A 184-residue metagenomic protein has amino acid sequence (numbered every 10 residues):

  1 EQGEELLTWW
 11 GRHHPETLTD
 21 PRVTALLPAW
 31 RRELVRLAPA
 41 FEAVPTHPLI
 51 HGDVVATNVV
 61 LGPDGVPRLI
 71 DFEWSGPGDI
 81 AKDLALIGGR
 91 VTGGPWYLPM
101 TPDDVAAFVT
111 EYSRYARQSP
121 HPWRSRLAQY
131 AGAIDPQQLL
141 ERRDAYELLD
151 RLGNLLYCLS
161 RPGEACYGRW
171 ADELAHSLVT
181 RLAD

Functional and structural regions predicted by a protein language model:
E1-G52, P63, L174: An alpha-helical support segment within catalytic cores of ATP-dependent transferases
E16, R22-A25, A29, A133 (+2 more regions): ATP/Mg2+ or Mg2+-diphosphate-binding catalytic cores that bind nucleotide phosphates or diphosphates via glycine-rich
H47-L49, P67-L69, D79: Hydrophobic "anchor" residues on beta-strands that sit immediately upstream of conserved functional sites
D53, D71: Conserved catalytic-loop position in the HRD/HxD motif
N58-L69: Conserved protein kinase catalytic/activation segment
V59, P77-D79: Conserved protein kinase catalytic core
K82-Y130, E147-A165: Active-site activation/catalytic loop segments of kinase-like enzymes and analogous catalytic loops in related
